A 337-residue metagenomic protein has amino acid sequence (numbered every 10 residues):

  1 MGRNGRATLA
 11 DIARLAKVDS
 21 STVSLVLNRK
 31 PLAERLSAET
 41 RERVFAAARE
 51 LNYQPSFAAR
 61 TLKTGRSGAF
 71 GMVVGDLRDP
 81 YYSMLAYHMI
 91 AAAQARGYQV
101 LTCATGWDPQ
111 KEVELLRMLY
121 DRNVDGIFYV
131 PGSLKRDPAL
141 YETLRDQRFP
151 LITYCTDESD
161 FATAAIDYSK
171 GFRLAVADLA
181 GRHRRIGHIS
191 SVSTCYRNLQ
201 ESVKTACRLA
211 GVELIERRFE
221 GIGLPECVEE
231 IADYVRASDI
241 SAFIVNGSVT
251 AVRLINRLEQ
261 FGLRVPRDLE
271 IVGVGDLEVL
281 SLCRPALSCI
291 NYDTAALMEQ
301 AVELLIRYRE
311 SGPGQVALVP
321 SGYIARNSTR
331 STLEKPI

Functional and structural regions predicted by a protein language model:
M1-N4, G65-A177, G181, E230-D239: Alpha-helical recognition/docking segments in bacterial nutrient-uptake and carbohydrate-utilization systems
M1-R66: N-terminal helix-turn-helix DNA-binding module of bacterial transcription factors
I12, V23, V44, F70 (+9 more regions): Hydrophobic structural packing positions in well-ordered secondary structure
S20, V100, L151-I152, L214 (+1 more regions): Hydrophobic beta-strand scaffold residues
S24, D125, V130, Y154-C155 (+3 more regions): Conserved residues at the C-terminal ends of beta-strands
V74-M84, C103-K111, S133, T163-L174 (+5 more regions): Hinge/beta->alpha junction and helix N-cap segments in small-molecule ligand-binding domains
A95, C207-E213, L258-P266: Short helix-capping segments at alpha-helix termini
R182, E229-I337: Flexible loop/turn connectors
